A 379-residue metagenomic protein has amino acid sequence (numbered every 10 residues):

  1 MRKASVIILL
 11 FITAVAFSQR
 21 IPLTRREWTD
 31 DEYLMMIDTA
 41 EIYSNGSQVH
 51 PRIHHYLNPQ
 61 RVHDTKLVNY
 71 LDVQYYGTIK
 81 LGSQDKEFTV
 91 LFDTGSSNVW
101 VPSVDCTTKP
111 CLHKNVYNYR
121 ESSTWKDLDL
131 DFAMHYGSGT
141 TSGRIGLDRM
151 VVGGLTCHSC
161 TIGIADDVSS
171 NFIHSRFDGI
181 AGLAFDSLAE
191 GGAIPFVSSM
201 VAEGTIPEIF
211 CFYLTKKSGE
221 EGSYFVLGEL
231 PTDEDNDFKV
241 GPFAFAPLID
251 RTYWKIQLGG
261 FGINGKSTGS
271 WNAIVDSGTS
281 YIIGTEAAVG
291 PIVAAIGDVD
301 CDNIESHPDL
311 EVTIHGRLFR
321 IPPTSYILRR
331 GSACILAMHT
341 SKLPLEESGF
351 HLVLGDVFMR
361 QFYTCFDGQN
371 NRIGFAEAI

Functional and structural regions predicted by a protein language model:
M1-F11: Classical eukaryotic N-terminal signal peptides for Sec-dependent ER targeting/secretion, especially the positively
A4, A14-I42, Q84, F92 (+6 more regions): Aspartic protease catalytic domain
R61-D64, N69-V168, I173, H307 (+2 more regions): Signature of the N-terminal lobe/flap region of pepsin-like aspartyl proteases
L71-K86, Y253-S270, M338-E347: A short acidic-Thr-Gly-centered motif at the start of a beta-strand
I79-L81, F88-F92, V99-V101, I180-A181 (+4 more regions): Short hydrophobic beta-strand that contains or immediately precedes a catalytic carboxylate
D105-T107, T156, S187, P231-D233 (+1 more regions): Acidic glycine-/aspartate-rich tracts in secreted/extracellular proteins
E220-S270, A333-C334: Flexible, small-/acidic-enriched active-site or ligand-binding loops
W271-S306: Extracytoplasmic, non-cytosolic globular domains
